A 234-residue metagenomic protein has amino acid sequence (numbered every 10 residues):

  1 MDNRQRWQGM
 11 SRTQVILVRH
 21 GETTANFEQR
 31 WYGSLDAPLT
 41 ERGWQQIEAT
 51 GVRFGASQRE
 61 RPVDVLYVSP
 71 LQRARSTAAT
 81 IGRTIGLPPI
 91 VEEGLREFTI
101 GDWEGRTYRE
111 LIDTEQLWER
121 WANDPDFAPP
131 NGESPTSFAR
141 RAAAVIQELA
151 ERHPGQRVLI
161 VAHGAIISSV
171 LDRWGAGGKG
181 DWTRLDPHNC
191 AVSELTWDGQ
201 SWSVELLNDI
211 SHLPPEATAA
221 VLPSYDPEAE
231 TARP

Functional and structural regions predicted by a protein language model:
D2-R6, K179-T183, T218-V221, Y225-A229: Short, P/G- and charge-enriched loop/turn segments at secondary-structure junctions
W7, T13, R19-P88: Active-site-proximal alpha-helix that buttresses catalytic centers in soluble enzyme cores
T24, R73-R75, E97-T99, I166-S168: Short, active-site-adjacent cap segments at secondary-structure transitions
P38, I85-E93, G178-P187: Short hydrophobic/aromatic-enriched beta-strand-loop microsegments
V68-S69, R140, V161-A162: Short beta-strand scaffold positions
R75, A144-S203: Active-site-adjacent alpha-helix immediately C-terminal to a catalytic or transition-state-stabilizing loop
R83-A143, T196, S203-D209, E216-P234: Phosphate-handling substructures
